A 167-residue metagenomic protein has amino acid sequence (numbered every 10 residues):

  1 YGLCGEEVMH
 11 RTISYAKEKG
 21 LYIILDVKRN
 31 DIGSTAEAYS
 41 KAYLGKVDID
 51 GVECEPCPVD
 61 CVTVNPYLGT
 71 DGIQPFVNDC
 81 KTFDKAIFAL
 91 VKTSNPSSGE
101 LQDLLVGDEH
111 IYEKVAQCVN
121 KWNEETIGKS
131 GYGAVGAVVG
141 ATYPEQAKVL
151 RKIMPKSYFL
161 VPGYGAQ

Functional and structural regions predicted by a protein language model:
Y1, P66, A141: Residues that line or immediately flank small-molecule/substrate-binding pockets and catalytic motifs
Y1-E55, Q146: N-terminal active-site wall of soluble small-molecule enzyme domains
M9, T70-I73, P144-K148: Short, well-ordered alpha-helical microsegments
I13-K17, V77-K81, N120-E124, K148-M154: Surface-exposed amphipathic alpha-helices with a cationic face
K19-G20, E124-T126, S130, K156-L160: Structural alpha-beta junctions
I23-V27, C61-V64, A89, V139 (+1 more regions): General beta-strand structural signal in soluble alpha/beta enzymes
D31-G136: Conserved anion-binding
A141-Q167: A C-terminal functional module that forms or caps the active site or interfaces directly with catalytic machinery
